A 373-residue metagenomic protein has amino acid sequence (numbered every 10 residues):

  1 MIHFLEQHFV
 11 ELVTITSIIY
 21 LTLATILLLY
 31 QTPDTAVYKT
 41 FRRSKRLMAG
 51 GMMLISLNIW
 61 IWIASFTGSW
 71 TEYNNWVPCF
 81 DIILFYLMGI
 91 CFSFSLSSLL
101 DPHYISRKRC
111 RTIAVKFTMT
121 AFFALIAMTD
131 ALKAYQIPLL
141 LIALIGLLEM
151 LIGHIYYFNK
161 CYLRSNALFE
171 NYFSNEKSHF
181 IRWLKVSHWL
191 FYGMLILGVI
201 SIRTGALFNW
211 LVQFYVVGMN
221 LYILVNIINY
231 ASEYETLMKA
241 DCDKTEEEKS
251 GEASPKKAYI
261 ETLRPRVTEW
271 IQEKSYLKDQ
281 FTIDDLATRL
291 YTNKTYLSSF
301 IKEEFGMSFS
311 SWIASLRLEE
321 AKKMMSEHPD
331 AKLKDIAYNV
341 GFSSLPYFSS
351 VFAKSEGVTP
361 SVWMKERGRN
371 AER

Functional and structural regions predicted by a protein language model:
M1-A121, P138-I142: N-terminal low-complexity or simple alpha-helical regulatory segments that function as activation/interaction modules
V37-L57, I113-F117, P138-R203, V212-L221: Alpha-helical transmembrane segments of multi-pass integral membrane proteins
W62-N75, Y192-N209: Alpha-helical transmembrane segments and their membrane-interface junctions in multi-pass membrane proteins
Y73-F92, T204-I228: Hydrophobic alpha-helical transmembrane segments and immediately flanking/interface helices in integral membrane
C91-C110, V216-D241: Alpha-helical transmembrane segments and their immediate juxtamembrane interface regions
S98, I126-A131, I196-G205: Hydrophobic alpha-helical transmembrane segments
I228-N339, V351-K354, S361-R373: Membrane-proximal linker segments that couple transmembrane helices to downstream signaling/catalytic modules
T295, L345-P346: Key DNA-contact positions within bacterial/archaeal DNA-binding proteins
